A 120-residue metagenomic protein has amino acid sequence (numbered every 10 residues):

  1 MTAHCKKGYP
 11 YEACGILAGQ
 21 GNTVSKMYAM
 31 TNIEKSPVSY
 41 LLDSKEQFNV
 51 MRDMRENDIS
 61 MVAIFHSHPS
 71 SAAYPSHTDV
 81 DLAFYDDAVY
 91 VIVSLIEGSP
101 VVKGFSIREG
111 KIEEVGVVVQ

Functional and structural regions predicted by a protein language model:
M1-M61, S70-Q120: Conserved beta-strand-loop surface patch within small alpha/beta domains used for substrate/adaptor or ligand engagement
I64: Conserved, mostly hydrophobic/aromatic
S67: Short, well-ordered beta-to-alpha junction loops that form the rim of enzyme active sites and present histidine/acidic
